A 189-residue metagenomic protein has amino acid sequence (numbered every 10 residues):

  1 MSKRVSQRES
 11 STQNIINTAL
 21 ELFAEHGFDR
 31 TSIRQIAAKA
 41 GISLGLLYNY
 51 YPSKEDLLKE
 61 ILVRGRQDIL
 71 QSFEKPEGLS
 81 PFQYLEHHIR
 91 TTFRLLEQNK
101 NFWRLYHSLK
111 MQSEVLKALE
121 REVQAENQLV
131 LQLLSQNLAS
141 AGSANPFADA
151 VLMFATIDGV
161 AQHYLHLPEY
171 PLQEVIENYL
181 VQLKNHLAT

Functional and structural regions predicted by a protein language model:
M1-S10: N-terminal intrinsically disordered/low-complexity leader segments
S10, N14, T18, L22-D56 (+1 more regions): Helix-turn-helix
T12-Q13, I33, E55, K59 (+7 more regions): Short, structured helix-loop boundary elements
K54, I61, G65, I69 (+4 more regions): Hydrophobic/aromatic residues within well-ordered alpha-helical segments
E60, E74-Q98, A150-M153: Hydrophobic alpha-helical connector segments
Q67-L70, E74, V115-A141, F147-V151 (+2 more regions): Amphipathic alpha-helical packing segments from all-alpha helical-bundle domains
F93-S135, H166: Short secondary-structure transition hinges
A144-H166, E174-L183: Hydrophobic alpha-helical segments that form the core of small-molecule binding pockets and/or dimer interfaces
